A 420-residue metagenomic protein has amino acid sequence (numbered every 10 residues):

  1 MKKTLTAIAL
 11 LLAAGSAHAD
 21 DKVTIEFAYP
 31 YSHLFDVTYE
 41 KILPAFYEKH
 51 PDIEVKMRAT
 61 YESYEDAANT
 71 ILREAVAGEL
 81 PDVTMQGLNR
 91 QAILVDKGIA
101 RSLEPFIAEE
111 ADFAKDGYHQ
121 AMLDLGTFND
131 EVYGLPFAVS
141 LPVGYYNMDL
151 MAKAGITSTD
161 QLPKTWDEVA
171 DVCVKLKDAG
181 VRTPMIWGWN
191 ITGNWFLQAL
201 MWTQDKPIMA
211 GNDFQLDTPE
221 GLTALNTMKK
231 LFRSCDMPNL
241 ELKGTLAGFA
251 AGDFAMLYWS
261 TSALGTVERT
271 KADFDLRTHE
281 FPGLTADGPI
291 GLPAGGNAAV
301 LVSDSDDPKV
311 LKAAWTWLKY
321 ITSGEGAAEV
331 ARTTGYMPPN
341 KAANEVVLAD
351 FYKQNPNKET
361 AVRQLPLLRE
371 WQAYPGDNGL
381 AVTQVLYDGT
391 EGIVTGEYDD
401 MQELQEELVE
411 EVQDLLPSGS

Functional and structural regions predicted by a protein language model:
D21, E48-K49, E54, A154 (+7 more regions): Extracytoplasmic/periplasmic substrate-recognition and gating elements
D21-H33, I53-T60, V83, Y133 (+1 more regions): Short, well-ordered beta-strand elements
H33-E54, L386: Short, polar/charged alpha-helical segment
A45, H50-Y118, T127, K153-G155 (+2 more regions): Extracytoplasmic "Venus flytrap"/periplasmic binding protein-like
L88-L141, A170-V172, F196-A199, T203 (+4 more regions): Hinge/lid segment of periplasmic solute-binding proteins
F128-F137, P142, A152, D167-D213 (+1 more regions): Extracytoplasmic/periplasmic solute-binding protein
A170-L176, G211-N239: Glycine-centered hinge/linker elements that transmit conformational signals in sensory and ligand-binding systems
H279, R332-D388, G392: Long, aromatic- and glycine/proline-rich binding clefts that accommodate carbohydrate-like moieties
